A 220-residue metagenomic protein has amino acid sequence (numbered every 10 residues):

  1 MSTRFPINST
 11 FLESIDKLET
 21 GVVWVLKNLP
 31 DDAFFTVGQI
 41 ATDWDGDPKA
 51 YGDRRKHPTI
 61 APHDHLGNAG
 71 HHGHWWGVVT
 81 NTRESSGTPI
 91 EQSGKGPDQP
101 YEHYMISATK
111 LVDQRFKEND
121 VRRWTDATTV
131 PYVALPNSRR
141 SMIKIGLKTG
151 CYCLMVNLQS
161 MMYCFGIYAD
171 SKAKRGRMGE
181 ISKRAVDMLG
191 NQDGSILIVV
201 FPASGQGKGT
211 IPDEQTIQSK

Functional and structural regions predicted by a protein language model:
M1-M162, G166, R175-G176, L189-G190 (+1 more regions): Cell wall/extracellular polymer interaction/catalysis modules
K174-R184: Short, solvent-exposed secondary-structure boundary/capping segments
Q192-G194: Short helix-terminating capping/connector loops at secondary-structure junctions
